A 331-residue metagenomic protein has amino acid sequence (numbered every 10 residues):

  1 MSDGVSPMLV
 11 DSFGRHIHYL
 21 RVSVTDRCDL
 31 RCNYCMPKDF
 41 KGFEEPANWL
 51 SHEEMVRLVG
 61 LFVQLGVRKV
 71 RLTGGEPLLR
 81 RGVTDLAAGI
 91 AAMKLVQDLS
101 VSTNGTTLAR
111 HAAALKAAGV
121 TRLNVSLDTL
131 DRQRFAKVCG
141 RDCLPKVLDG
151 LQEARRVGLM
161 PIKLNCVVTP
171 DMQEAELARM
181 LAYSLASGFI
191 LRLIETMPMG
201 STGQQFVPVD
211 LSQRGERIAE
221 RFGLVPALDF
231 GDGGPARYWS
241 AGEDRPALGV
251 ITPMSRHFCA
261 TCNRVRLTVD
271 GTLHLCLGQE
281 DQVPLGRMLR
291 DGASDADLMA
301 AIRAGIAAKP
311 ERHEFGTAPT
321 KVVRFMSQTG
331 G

Functional and structural regions predicted by a protein language model:
S2-Y19, A186, T196-G331: Auxiliary Fe-S-binding modules of radical SAM enzymes
M8-H16, Y34, V67-R68, V120-R122: Conserved N-terminal glycine/acidic-rich loop preference
S12-H52: Canonical Radical SAM [4Fe-4S] cluster-binding loop centered on the CxxxCxxC motif and its immediate flanking residues
L30, R132-Q133, H257, V283: Glycine-centered loop/turn positions within well-structured domains that cap or flank conserved ligand/cofactor-binding
R31, C35, Q133, V138 (+2 more regions): Residues that scaffold the ATP/ADP-binding catalytic core of kinase and kinase-like folds
F40-E45, D131-V138, G200-Q204, P284-L285: A short acidic, helix-capping loop that chelates divalent metal ions and anchors anionic groups
W49-R71, L79-I194: Radical SAM/AdoMet-radical enzyme domain recognition
E76: Conserved G/P- and acidic residue-centered "switch" motifs that form tight phosphate/ATP-binding loops in soluble
